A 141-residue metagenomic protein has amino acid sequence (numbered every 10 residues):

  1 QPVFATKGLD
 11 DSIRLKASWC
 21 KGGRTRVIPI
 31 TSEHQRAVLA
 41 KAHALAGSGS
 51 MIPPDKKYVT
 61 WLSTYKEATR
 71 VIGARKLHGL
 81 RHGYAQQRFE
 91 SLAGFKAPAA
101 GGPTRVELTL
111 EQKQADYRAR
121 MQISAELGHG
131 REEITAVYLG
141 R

Functional and structural regions predicted by a protein language model:
Q1-K41: Conserved tyrosine-mediated DNA breakage-rejoining catalytic core shared by Y-recombinases
T31-G94: Active-site/catalytic core of tyrosine-dependent DNA strand-transfer enzymes
L62, K66-R70, A74, R120-R141: Extended amphipathic secondary-structure runs
H78, A97-P98, T135: Extended hydrophobic-aromatic, low-complexity segments
G83-H129: C-terminal catalytic core of tyrosine-transesterase DNA break-rejoin enzymes
